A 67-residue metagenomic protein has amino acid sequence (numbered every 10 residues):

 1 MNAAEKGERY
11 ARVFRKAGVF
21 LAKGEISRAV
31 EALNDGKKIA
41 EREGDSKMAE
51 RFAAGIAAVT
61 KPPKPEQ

Functional and structural regions predicted by a protein language model:
M1-A32: N-terminal acidic leader/helix
E8-R9, R28, K47-R51, G55: Structural signature of alpha-solenoid helical repeat junctions
A17, K37, A49-A53: Long, soluble alpha-helical segments
A40, K47, T60-P63: Alpha-helical junction/boundary sensor with strong preference for TPR arrays
G55-Q67: Alpha-helical linker/edge segments of TPR/alpha-solenoid repeat scaffolds and analogous pre-/post-domain helices
